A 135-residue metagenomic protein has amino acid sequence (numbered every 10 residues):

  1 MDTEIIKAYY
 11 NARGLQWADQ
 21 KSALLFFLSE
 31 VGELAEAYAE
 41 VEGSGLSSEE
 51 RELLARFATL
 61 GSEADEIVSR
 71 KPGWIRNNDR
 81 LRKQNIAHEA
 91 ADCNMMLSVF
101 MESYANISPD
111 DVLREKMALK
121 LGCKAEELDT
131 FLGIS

Functional and structural regions predicted by a protein language model:
M1-S135: Flexible "arm" and connector segments at domain edges
